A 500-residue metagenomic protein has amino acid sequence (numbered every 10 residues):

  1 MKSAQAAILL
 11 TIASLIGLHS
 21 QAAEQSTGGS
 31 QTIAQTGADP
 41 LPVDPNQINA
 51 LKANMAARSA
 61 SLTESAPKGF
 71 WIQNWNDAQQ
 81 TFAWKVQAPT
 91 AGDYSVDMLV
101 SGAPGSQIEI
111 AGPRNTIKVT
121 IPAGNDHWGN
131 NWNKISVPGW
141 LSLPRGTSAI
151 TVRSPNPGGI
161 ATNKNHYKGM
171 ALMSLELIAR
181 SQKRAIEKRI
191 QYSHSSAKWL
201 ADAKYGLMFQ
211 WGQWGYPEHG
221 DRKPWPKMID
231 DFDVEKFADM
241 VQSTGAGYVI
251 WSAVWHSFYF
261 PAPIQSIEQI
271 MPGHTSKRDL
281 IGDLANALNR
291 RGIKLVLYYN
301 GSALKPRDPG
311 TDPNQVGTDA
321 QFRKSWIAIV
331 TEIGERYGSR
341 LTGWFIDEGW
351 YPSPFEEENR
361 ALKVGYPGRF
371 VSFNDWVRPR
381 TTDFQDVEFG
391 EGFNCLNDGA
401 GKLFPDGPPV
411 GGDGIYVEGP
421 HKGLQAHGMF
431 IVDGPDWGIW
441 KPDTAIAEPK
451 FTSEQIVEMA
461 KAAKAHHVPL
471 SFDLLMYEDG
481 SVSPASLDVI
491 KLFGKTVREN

Functional and structural regions predicted by a protein language model:
M1-Q5: Positively charged n-region of N-terminal signal peptides that target proteins for export
A7-G17: Bacterial N-terminal signal peptides
S20-E24: Boundary at the C-terminal end of the N-terminal hydrophobic targeting segment
G28-T90, V100-N500: Mature catalytic domains of secreted/periplasmic carbohydrate-active enzymes
D93: Conserved sequence/structural motifs within the catalytic ATP-binding
